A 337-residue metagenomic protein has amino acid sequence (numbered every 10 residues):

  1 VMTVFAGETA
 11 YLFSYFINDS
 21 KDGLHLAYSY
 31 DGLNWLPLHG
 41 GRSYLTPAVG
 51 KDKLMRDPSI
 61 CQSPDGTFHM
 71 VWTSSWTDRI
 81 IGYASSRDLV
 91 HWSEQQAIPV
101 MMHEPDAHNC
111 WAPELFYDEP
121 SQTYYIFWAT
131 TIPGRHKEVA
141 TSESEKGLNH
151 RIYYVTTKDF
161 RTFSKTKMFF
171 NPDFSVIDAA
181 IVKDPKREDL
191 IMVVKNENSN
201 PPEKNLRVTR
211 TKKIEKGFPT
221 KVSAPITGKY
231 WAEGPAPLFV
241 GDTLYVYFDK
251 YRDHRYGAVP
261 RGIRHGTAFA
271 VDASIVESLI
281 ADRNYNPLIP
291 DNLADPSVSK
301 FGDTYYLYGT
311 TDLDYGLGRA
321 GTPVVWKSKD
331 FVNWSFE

Functional and structural regions predicted by a protein language model:
V1-E337: Carbohydrate-active catalytic/glycan-binding domains of CAZyme proteins, especially the secreted or lumenal ectodomains
